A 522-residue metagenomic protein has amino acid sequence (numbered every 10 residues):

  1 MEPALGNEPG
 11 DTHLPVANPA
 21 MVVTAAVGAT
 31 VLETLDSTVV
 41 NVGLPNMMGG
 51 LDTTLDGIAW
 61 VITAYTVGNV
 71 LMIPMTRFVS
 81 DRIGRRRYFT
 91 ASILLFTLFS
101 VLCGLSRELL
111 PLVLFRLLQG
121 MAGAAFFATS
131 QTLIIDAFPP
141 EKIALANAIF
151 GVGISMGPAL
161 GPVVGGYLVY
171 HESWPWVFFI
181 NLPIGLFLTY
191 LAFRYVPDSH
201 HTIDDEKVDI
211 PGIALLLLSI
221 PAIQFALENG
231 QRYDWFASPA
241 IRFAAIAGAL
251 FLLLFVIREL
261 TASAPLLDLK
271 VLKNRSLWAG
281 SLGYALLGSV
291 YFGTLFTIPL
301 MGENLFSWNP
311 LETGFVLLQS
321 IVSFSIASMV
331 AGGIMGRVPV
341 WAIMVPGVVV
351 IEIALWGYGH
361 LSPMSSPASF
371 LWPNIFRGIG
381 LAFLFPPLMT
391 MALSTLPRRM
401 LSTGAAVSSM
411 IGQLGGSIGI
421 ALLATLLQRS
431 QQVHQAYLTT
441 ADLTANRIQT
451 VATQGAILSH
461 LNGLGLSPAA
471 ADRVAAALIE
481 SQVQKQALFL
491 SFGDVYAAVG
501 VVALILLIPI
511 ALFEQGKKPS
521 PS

Functional and structural regions predicted by a protein language model:
E8, T12, V407, Q413-L512 (+1 more regions): Hydrophobic transmembrane architecture of multi-pass small-molecule transporters
A17-R77, D81, F89, L110-L112 (+5 more regions): Transmembrane core module of solute transporters
V31, T63-V67, L94, A148-V152 (+6 more regions): Transmembrane alpha-helical cores of Major Facilitator Superfamily
V70-L71, V101, S155, A159 (+4 more regions): Hydrophobic/small/kink-forming positions within alpha-helical transmembrane segments of polytopic membrane proteins
I73-G212, L216, N229, P239-R242: Helix-loop-helix hairpins in multi-pass membrane proteins, especially solute transporters
I93, T97-S100, F115-R116, G185-T189 (+5 more regions): A generic transmembrane-helix signature of 12-TM secondary carrier transporters
F150, P158-P162, G166, T294 (+1 more regions): Small-residue-rich alpha-helical segments with characteristic i,i+4
P183-H201, L218-N229, A247-T261, L507-E514: C-terminal membrane-cytosol helix-exit motif in multi-pass small-molecule transporters
